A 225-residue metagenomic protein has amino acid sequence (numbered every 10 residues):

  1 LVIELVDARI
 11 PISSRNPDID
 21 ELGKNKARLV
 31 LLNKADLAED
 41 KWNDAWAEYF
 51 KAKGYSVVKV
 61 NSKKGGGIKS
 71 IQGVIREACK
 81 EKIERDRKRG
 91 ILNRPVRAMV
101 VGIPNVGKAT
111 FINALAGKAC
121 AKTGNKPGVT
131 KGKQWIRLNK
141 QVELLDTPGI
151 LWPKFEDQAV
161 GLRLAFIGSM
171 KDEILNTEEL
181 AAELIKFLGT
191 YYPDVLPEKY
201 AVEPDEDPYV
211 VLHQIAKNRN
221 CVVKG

Functional and structural regions predicted by a protein language model:
L1, A8-R28, K41, S56 (+1 more regions): Helix-rich effector regions associated with P-loop NTPase G domains
V6-R9, A35, L115, P148: Anionic group-transfer/hydrolysis microenvironments
D7, F50, F111, D146-T147: Residue-level signature of catalytic and energy-coupling elements of molecular machines, predominantly ATP/GTP-dependent
A27-L29, A35-G102, C120: Canonical P-loop GTPase G-domain recognition
S62, I112, V142-L145: Conserved active-site beta-strand-loop modules that form the wall/rim of enzyme catalytic pockets and either contain
R97-G117, A121, T147: Glycine-rich phosphate-binding P-loop
